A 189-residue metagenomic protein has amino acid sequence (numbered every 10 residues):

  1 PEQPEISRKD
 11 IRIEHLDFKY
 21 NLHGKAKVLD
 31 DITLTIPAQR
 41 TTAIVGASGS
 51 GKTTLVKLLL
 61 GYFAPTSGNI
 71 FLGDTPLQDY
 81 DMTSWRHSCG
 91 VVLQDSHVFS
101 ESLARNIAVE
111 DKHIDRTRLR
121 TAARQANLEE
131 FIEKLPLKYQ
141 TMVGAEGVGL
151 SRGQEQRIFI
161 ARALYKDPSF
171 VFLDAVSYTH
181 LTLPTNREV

Functional and structural regions predicted by a protein language model:
P4-L181, R187: ABC-type nucleotide-binding domain
